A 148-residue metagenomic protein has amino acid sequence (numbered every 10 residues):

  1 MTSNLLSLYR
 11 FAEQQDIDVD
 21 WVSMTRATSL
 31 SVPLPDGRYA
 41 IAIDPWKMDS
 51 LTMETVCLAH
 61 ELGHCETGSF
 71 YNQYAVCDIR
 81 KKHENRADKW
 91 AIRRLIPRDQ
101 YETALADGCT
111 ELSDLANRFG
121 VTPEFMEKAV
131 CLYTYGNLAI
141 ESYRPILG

Functional and structural regions predicted by a protein language model:
M1-G148: Active-site hotspot residues in diverse enzymes, especially metal/ion-binding acidic/histidine motifs
